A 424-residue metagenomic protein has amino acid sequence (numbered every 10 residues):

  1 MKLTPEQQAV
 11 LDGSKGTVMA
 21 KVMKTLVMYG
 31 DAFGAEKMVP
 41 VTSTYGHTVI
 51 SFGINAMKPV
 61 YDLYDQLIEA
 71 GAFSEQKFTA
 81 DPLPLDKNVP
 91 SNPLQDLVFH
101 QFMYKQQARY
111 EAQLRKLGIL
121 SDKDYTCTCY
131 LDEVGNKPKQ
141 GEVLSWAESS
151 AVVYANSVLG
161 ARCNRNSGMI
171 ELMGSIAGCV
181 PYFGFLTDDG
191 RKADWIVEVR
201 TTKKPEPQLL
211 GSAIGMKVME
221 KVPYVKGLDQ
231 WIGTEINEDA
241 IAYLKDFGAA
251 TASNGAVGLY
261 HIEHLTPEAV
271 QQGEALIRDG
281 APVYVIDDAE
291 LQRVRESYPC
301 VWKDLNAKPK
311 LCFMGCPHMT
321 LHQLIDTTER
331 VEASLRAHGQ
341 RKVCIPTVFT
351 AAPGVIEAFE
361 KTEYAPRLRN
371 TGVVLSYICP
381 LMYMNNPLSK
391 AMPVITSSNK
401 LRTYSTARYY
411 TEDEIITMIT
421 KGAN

Functional and structural regions predicted by a protein language model:
M1-N424: Non-transmembrane, aqueous-exposed alpha-helical and coiled segments at domain scale
